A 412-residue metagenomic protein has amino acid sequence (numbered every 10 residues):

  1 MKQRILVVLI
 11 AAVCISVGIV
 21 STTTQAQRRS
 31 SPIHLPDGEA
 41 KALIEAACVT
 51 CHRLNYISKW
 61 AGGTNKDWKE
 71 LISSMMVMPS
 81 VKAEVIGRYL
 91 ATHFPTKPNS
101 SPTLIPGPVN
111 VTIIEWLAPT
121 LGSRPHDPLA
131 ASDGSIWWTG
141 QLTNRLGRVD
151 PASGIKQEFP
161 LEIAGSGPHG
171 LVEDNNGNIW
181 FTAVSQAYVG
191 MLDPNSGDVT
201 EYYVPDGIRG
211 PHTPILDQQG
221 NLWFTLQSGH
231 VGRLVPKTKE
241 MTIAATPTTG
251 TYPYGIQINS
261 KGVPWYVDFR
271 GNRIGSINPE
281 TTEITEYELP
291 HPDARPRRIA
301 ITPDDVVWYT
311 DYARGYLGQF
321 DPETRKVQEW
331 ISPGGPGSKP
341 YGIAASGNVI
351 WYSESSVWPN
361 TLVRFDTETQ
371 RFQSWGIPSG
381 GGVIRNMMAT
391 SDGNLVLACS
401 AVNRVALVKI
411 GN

Functional and structural regions predicted by a protein language model:
T22-L43: Electrostatic cytochrome c docking/interface patches
I44-N55, I86, L90: The canonical Cys-X-X-Cys-His
V77-T103, L395: C-terminal capping alpha-helices of c-type cytochrome domains
I114-R145: Beta-strand-rich domains and repeat architectures in extracellular enzymes and scaffolds, especially beta-propellers
L121-S132, A164-N176, G207-Q219, T249-K261 (+5 more regions): Beta-rich, blade/repeat-based domains predominating in secreted/periplasmic proteins but also intracellular
W137-L142, I179-S185, L222-S228, P264-R270 (+3 more regions): Conserved beta-strand positions in repeat-built beta-propeller and related beta-rich domains
D150-G154, D193-G197, V235-K239, N278-T282 (+3 more regions): Short loop/turn segments that connect beta-strands within beta-propeller blades
G381-N412: Blade-level signature of beta-propeller repeat domains, shared across WD40, Kelch, NHL, RCC1 and BNR/Asp-box propellers
